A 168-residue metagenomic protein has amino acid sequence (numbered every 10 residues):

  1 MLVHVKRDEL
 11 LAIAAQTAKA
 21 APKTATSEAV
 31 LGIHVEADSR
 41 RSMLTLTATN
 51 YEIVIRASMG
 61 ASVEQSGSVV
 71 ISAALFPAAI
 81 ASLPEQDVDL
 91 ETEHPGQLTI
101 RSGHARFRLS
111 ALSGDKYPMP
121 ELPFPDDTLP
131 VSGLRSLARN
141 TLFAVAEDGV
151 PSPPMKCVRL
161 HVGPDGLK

Functional and structural regions predicted by a protein language model:
M1-K168: Structural preference for solvent-exposed beta-strand-turn elements and adjacent flexible terminal/loop segments within
